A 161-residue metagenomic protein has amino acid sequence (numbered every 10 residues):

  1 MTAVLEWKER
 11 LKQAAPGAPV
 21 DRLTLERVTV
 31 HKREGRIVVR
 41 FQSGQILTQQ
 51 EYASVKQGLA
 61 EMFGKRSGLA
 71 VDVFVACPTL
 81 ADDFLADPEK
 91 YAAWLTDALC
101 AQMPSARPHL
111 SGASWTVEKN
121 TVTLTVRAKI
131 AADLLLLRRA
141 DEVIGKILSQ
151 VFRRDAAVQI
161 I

Functional and structural regions predicted by a protein language model:
M1-I161: Intrinsically disordered, low-complexity basic tails and flexible linkers associated with large NTP-driven
